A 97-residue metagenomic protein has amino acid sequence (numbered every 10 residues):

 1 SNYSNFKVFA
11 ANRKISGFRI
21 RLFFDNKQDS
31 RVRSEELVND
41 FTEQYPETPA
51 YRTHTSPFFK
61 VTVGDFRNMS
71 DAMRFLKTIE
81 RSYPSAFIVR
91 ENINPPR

Functional and structural regions predicted by a protein language model:
S1-R97: Acidic/polar low-complexity segments and flexible, solvent-exposed patches
